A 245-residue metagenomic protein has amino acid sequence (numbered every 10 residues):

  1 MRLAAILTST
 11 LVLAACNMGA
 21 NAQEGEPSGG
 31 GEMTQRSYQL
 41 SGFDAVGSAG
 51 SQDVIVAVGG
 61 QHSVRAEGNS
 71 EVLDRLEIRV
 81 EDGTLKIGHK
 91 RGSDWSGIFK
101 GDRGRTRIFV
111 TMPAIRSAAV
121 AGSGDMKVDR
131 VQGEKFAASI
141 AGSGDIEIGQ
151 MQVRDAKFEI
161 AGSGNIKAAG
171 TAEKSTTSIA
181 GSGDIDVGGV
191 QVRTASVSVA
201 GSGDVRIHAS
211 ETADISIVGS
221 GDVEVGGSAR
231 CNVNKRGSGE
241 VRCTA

Functional and structural regions predicted by a protein language model:
M1-A5: Positively charged n-region of N-terminal signal peptides that target proteins for export
I6-V12, C16-A121, K127-S139, Q150-K157 (+3 more regions): Acidic (Asp/Glu) and glycine-rich low-complexity loops/linkers that are typically intrinsically disordered
G50, G142, G219: Conserved acidic catalytic centers in enzymes
Q150, N165-A245: Short, surface-exposed interaction patches in beta-rich subdomains that mediate adhesion/assembly near membranes
